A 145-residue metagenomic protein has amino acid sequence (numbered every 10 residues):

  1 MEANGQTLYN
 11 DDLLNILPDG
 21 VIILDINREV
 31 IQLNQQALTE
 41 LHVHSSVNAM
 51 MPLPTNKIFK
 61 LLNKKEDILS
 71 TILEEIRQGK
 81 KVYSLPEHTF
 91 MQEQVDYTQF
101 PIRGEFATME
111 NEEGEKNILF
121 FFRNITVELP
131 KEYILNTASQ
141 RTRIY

Functional and structural regions predicted by a protein language model:
E2-H42, I144-Y145: Sensory modules in modular signal-transduction proteins
I16, D25, M50, Q99-P101 (+1 more regions): A generic fold-level signal
D25, Q94, E110: Short, acidic, Ser/Thr-enriched surface-loop or helix-capping motifs
E29, K80, T98, G114-E115: Residue-level signal for well-ordered, solvent-exposed loop/turn and beta-edge residues enriched in charged/polar side
N48-Q92: Terminal output helix/cap of sensory domains in signal transduction proteins
L85-E87, D96, P101-G104, L119: PAS/PAC sensory module
T108-Y145: Sensory coupling linkers of modular signal transduction proteins
